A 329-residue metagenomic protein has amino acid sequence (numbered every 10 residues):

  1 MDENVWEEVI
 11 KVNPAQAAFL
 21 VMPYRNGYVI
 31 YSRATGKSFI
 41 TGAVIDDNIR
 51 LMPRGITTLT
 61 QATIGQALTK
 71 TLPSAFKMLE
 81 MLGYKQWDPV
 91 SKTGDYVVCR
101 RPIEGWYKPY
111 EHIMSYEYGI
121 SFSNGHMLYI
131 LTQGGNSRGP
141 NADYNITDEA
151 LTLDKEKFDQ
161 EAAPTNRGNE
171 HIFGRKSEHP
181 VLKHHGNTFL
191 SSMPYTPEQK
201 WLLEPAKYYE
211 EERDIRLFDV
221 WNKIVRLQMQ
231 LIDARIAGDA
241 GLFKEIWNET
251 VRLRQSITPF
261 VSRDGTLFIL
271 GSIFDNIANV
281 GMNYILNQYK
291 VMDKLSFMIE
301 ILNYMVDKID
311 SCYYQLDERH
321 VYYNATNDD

Functional and structural regions predicted by a protein language model:
M1-D329: Phosphate/NTP-binding elements of NTP-utilizing enzymes
